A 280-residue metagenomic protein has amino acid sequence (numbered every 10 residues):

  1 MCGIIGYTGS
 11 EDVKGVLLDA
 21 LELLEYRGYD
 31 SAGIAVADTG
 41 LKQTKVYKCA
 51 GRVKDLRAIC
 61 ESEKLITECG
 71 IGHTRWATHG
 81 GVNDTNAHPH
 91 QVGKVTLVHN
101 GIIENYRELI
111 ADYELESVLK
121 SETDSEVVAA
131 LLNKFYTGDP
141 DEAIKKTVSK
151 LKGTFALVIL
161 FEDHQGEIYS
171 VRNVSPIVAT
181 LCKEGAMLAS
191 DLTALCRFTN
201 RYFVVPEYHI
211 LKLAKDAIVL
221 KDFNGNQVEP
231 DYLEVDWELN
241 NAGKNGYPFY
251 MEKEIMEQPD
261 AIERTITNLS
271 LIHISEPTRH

Functional and structural regions predicted by a protein language model:
M1-L271, S275, R279: Conserved short alpha-helical segments that host acidic/polar catalytic motifs at enzyme active sites
